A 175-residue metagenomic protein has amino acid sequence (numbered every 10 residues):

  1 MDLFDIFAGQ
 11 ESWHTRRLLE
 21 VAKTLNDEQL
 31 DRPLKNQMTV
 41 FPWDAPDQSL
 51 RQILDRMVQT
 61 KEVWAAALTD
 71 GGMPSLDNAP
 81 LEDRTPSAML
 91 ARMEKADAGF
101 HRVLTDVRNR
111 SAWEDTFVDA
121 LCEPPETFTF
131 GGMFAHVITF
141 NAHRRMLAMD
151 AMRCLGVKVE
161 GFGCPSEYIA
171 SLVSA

Functional and structural regions predicted by a protein language model:
D5-E20, T24-A79, A120-A175: Short, contiguous alpha-helical
A22, N26, L104-S111: A general structural signal marking secondary-structure boundaries and capping sites
A66-N109: Helix-adjacent hinge/juxtasegments
D106-C122: Acidic catalytic patch
